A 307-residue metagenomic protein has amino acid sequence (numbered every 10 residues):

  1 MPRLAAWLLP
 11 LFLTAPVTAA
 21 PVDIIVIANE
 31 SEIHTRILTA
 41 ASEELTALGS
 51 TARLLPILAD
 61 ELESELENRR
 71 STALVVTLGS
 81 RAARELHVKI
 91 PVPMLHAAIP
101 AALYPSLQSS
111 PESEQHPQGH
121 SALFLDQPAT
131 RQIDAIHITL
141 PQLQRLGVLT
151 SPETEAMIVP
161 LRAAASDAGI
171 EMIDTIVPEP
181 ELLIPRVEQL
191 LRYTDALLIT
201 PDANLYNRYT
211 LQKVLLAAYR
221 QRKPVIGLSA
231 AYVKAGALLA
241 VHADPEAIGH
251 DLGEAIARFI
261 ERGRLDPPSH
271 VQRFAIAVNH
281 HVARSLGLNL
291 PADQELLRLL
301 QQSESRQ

Functional and structural regions predicted by a protein language model:
A5-P16: Bacterial N-terminal signal peptides
A19-Q307: Short hydrophobic alpha-helices and adjacent helix-cap/hinge residues
